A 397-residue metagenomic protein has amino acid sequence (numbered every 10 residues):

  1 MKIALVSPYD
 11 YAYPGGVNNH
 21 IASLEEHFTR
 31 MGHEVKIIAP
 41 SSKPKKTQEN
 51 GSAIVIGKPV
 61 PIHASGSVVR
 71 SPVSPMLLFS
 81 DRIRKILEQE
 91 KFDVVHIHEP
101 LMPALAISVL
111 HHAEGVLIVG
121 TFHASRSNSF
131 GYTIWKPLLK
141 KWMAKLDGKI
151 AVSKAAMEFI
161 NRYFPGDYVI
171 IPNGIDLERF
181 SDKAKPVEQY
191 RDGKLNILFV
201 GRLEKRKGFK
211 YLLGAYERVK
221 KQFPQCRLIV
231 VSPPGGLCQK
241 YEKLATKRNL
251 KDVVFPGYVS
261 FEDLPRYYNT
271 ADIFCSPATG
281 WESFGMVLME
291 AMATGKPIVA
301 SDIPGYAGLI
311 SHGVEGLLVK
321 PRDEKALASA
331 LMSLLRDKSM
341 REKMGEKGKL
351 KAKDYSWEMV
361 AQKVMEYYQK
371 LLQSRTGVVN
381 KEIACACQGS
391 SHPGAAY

Functional and structural regions predicted by a protein language model:
S41, A155, G174: Carbohydrate-associated surface elements
Q189-Y216, I229: Conserved donor-binding/catalytic core segment of Leloir-type glycosyltransferases
V200, R227-E242: Glycosyltransferase donor-sugar binding loop
K240-V259: Nucleotide-activated donor-binding/catalytic signature segment of Leloir-type glycosyltransferases, i.e., the conserved
Y258-V259, R266-A271, M286: Short alpha-helical donor nucleotide-sugar binding micro-motif in glycosyltransferases
N269-S283, K296: Acidic donor-binding loop of glycosyltransferase active sites
P297-A300, I310: Short hydrophobic beta-strand element within catalytic cores of glycosyltransferases and related nucleotide-activated
H312-G313, L317-E324, S333-S339: Conserved acidic donor-binding segment of nucleotide-sugar-dependent glycosyltransferases
